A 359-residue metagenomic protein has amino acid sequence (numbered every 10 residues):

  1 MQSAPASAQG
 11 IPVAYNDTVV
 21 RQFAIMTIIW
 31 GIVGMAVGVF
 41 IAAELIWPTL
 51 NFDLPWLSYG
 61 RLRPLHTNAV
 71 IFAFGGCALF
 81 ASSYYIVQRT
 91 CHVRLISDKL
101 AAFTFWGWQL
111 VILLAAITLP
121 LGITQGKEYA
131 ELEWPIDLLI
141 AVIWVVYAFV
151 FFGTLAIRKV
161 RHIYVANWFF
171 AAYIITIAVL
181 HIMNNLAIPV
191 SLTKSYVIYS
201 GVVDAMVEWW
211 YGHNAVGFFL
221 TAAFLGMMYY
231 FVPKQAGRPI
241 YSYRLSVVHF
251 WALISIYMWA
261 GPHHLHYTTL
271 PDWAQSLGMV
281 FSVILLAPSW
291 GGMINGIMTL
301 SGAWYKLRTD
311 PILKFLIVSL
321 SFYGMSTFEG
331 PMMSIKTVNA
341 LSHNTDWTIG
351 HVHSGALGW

Functional and structural regions predicted by a protein language model:
M1-A24, T49-L57, Y196-D204, L341: Extramembrane terminal tails and long inter-domain/linker segments of multi-pass membrane proteins
A4-N16, A148-I163, I294: Cytoplasmic juxtamembrane interface segments
N16, R61-R63, Y305-R308, W347: Helix-boundary and loop/linker segments of multi-pass membrane transporters
R21-I123, W134-L155, N167-L192, E208-Q235 (+4 more regions): Hydrophobic cores of alpha-helical transmembrane segments in multi-pass integral membrane proteins
E128-L132: Segments that form or flank anion-binding pockets
I297-R308, H343-N344: Alpha-helical transmembrane segments
N339-T348: Flexible, glycine/threonine-enriched loop-and-boundary segments that flank and lead into catalytic domains of large
